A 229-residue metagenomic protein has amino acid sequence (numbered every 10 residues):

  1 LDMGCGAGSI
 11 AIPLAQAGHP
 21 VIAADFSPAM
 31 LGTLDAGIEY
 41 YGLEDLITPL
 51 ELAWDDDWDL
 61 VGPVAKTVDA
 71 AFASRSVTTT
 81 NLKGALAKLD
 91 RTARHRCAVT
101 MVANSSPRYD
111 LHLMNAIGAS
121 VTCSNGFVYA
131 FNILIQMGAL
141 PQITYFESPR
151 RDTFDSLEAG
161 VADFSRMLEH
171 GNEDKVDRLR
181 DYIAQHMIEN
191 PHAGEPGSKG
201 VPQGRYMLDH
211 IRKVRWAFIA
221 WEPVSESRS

Functional and structural regions predicted by a protein language model:
M3: Conserved beta-strand/loop positions that form the S-adenosyl-L-methionine
A7-H19: Conserved SAM-binding loop of SAM-dependent methyltransferases across substrates and taxa, primarily the Class I
Q16-D57: Class I SAM-dependent methyltransferase SAM/SAH-binding core
V68-K83: A short SAM/SAH-binding and catalytic strip from SAM-dependent methyltransferases
R94-N104: Conserved beta-strand signature within the Rossmann-like core of class I S-adenosyl-L-methionine
V102-V121: Short, glycine-/aromatic-enriched active-site segment of Class I SAM-dependent methyltransferases
C123-G138: Short alpha-helix
I143-S229: Conserved Class I S-adenosyl-L-methionine
